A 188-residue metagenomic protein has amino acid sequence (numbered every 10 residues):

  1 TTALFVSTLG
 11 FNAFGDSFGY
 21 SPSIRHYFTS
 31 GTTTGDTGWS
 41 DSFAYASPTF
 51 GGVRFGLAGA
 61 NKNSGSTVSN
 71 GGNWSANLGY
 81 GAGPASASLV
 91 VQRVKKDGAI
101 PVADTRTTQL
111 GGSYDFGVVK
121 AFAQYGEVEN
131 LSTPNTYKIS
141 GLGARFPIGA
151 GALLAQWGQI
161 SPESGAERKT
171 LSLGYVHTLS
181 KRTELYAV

Functional and structural regions predicted by a protein language model:
T1-K62, N70-G72, G79-S86: Outer membrane beta-barrel
Y45, Y175, Y186: Aromatic/pi-system hotspot detector in well-structured domains
P48, Q124-G126, V188: Generic beta-structure capping elements
G51-G52, L179-R182: Short loop/turn motifs that connect adjacent beta-strands in outer-membrane beta-barrel proteins
N73-T178: Detector for outer-membrane/organellar transmembrane beta-barrel domains, recognizing the amphipathic beta-strand
L154-Q156, K181-V188: Conserved active-site loop/cleft motifs that coordinate metal ions or position small ligands
